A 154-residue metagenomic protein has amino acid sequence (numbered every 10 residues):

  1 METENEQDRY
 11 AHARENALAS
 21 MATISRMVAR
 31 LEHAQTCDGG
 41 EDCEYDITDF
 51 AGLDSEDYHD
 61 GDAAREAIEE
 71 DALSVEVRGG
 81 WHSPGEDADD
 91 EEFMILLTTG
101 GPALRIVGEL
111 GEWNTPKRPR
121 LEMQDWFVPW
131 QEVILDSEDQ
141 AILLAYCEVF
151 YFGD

Functional and structural regions predicted by a protein language model:
M1-H12: Short, charged, low-complexity amphipathic alpha-helix
M21-A67: Long, charge-rich alpha-helical interaction segments
S25-Q35, A72, W81, N114 (+1 more regions): Generic secondary-structure transition motif, activating predominantly at the C-termini of alpha-helices
C43-L53, V75-G79, L104, G108 (+2 more regions): Hydrophobic transmembrane signal anchors and adjacent membrane-proximal interface regions, especially in viral
R65-W113: Amphipathic, interaction-prone secondary-structure segments
E112-D154: Polybasic, proline/glycine-rich intrinsically disordered low-complexity segments
